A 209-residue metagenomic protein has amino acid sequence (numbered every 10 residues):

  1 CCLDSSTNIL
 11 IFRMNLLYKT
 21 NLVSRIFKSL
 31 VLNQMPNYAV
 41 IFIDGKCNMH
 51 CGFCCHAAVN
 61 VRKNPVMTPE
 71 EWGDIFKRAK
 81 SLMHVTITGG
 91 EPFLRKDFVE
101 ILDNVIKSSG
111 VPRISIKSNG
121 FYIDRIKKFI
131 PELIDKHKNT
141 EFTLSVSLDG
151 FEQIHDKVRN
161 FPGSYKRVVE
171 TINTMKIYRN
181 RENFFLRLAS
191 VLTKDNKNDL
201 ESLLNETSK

Functional and structural regions predicted by a protein language model:
C1-C2: Cysteine-centered motifs
S5-S6: Serine residues within intrinsically disordered or low-complexity segments
I9-M14: Short hydrophobic transmembrane-like helices used for membrane targeting/insertion
L16-F142: Conserved alpha-helical substructure of the radical SAM core
K63-M67, R159-R167: Alpha-helix N-cap and loop-to-helix initiation/capping positions
L82-T86, K107-S115, H137-T143, K166-K209: Conserved C-terminal portion of the radical SAM core fold that forms the substrate/S-adenosylmethionine-binding
P92, G120-D124, V146-P162, K194-D195: Conserved radical SAM core fold
